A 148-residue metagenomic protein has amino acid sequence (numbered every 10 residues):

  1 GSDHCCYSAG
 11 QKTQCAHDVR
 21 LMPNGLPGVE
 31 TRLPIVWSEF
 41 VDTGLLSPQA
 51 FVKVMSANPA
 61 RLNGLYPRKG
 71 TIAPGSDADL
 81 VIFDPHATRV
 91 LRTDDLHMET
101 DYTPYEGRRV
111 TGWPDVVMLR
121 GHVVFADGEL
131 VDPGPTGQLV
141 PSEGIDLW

Functional and structural regions predicted by a protein language model:
C5-A87: His/Asp/Glu-enriched, well-ordered alpha-helical/loop segment that forms or immediately abuts the divalent-metal
Q14-D18, D77-L139: C-terminal cap of metal-dependent C-N hydrolases
Q49-A50, R92-M98, D146-L147: Short, positively charged
L139-W148: Short, solvent-exposed cationic patches
